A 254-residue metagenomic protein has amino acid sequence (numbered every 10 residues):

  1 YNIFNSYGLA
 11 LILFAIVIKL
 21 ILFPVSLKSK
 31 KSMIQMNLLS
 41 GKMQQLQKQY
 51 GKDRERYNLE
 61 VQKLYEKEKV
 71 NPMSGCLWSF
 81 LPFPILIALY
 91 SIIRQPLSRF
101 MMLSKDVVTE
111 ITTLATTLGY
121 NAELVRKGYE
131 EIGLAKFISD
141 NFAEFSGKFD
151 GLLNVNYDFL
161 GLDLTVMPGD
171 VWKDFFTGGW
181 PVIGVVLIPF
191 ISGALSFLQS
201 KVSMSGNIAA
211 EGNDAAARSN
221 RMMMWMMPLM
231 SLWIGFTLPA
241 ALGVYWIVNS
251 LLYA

Functional and structural regions predicted by a protein language model:
Y1-A254: Helix-loop-helix
